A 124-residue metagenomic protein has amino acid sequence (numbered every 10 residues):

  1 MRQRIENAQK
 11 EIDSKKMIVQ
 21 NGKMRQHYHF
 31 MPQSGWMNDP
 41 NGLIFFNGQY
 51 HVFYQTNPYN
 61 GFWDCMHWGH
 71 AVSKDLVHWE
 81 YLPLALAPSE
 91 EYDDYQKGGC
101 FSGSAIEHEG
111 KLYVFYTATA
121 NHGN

Functional and structural regions predicted by a protein language model:
M1-N124: Carbohydrate-active catalytic/glycan-binding domains of CAZyme proteins, especially the secreted or lumenal ectodomains
